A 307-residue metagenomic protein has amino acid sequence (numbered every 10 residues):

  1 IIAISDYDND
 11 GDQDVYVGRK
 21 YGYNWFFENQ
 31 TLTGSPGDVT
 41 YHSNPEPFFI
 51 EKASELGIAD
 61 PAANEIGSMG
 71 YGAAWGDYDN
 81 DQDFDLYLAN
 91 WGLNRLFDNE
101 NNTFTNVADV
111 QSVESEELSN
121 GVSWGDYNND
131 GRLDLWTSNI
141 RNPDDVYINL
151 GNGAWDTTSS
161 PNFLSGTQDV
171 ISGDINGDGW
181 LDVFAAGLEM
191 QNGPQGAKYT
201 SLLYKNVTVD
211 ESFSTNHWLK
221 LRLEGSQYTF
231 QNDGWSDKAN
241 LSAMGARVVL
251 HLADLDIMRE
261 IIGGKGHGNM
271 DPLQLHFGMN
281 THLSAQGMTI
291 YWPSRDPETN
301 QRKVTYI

Functional and structural regions predicted by a protein language model:
I1-A3, L56-A74, Q111-S123, S160-S172 (+3 more regions): Repeat-based blade/solenoid architectures
I2-S5, Q13-W25, N29-T31, P47 (+5 more regions): Solenoidal tandem-repeat scaffolds enriched in leucines and small polar residues
S5, G18, G76, A89 (+5 more regions): Surface-exposed loop and edge beta-strand positions of immunoglobulin-like domains
S5-D12, Q30-T31, G76-D83, E100 (+5 more regions): Calcium-coordinating acidic loop motifs
D14-R19, F84-N90, L135-N139, V183-L188 (+1 more regions): Hydrophobic beta-strand segments that make up the repeating blades of beta-propeller and related beta-repeat
Y23-K52, L93-V107, N142-T157, Q195-W218: Beta-propeller blade repeat segments, especially FG-GAP/WD-type strand-to-loop junctions in 6- to 7-bladed propeller
T33-E46, A59-I66, G234-K238, E298-Q301: Surface-exposed intrinsically disordered loops and tails
W155-T167, W180-I307: Gly/Ser/Thr/Pro-enriched helix-cap/hinge segments flanking short amphipathic alpha-helices
